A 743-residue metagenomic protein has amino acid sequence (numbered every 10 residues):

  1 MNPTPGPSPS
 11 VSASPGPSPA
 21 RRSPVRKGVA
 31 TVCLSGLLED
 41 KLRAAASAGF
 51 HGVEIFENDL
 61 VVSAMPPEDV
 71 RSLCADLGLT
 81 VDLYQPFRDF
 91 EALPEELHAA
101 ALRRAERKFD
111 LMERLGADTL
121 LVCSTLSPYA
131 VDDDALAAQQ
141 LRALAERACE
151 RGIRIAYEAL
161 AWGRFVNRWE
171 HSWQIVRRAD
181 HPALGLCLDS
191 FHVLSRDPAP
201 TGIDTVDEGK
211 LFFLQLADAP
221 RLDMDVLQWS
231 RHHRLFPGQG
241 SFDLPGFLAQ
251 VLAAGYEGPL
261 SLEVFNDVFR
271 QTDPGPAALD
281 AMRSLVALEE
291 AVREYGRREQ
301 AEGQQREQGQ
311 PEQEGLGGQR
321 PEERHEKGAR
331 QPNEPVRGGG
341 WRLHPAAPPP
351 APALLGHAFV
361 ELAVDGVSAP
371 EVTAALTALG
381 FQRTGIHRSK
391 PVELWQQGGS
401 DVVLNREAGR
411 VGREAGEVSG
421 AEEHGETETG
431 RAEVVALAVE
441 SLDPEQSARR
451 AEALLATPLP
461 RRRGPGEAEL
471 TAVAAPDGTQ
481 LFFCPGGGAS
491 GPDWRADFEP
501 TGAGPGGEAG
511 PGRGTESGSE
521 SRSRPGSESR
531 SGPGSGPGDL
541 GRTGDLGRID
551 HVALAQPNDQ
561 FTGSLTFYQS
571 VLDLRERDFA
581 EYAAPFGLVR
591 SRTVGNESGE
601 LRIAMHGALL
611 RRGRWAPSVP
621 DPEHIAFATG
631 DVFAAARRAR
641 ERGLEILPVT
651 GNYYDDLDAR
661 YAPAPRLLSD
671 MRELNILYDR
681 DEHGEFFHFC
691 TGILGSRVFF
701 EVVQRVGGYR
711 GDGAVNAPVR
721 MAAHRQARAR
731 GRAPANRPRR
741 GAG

Functional and structural regions predicted by a protein language model:
M1-A117, L211, M282-G303, E307-G309 (+1 more regions): N-terminal pre-domain/capping segments
P3-T4, P17-R22, E91-G185, A291-V292 (+2 more regions): Active-site acidic/histidine proton-transfer and metal-coordination neighborhood in alpha/beta enzyme cores
P5, G309, E314, E323-K327 (+7 more regions): Glyoxalase I/VOC metalloenzyme domain signal
V25-T31, V53-I55, V81-P86, L120-V122 (+5 more regions): Hydrophobic faces of well-ordered beta-strands that scaffold small-molecule active sites in alpha/beta enzyme cores
V32-L38, F56-P67, D89-A99, S127-D132 (+4 more regions): Acidic-and-aromatic substrate-binding clefts and catalytic sites of carbohydrate-active enzymes
A45, V53, C74, M112 (+7 more regions): Conserved, mostly hydrophobic/aromatic
G52-V53, A143-S241: Acidic/histidine-rich catalytic cores of soluble enzymes
V70-F87, A138-E150, R178-H181, D243-F247: Alpha-helix-loop-beta-strand connector modules within alpha/beta enzyme cores
